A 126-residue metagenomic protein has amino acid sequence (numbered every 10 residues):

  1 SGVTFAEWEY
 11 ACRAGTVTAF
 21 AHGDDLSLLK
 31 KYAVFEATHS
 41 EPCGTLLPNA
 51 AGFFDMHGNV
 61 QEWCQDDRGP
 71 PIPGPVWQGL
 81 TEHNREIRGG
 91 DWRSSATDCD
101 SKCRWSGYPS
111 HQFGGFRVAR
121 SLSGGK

Functional and structural regions predicted by a protein language model:
S1-Y108, Q112: Functional-site microenvironments in short loops/helix caps that host divalent-cation chemistry
Q112-K126: Short, structured beta-strand segments at or near domain termini in extracellular proteins/domains
